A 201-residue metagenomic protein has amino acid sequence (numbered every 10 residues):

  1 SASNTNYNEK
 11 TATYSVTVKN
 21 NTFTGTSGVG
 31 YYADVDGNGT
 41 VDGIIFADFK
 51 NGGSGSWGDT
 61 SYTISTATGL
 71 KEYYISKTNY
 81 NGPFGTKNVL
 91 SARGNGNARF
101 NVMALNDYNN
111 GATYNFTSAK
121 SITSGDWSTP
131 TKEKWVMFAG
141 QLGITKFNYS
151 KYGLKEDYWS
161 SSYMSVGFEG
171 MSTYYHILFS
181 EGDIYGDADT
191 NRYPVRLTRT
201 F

Functional and structural regions predicted by a protein language model:
S1-N21: Solvent-exposed beta-strand/loop surfaces, strongest in extracytoplasmic domains of secreted and cell-surface proteins
E9-T11, G96-A98, T123, Y152-L154 (+2 more regions): Short, solvent-exposed coil/turn segments
K10-Y14, N101, Y175: Short beta-strand segments
Y14-V16, T113-Y114, I177: Generic detection of short hydrophobic beta-strand segments and adjacent strand-loop junctions
K19-D126, G182, A188-F201: Short, compositionally biased
K132-F201: C-terminal, surface-exposed recognition/capping segments
